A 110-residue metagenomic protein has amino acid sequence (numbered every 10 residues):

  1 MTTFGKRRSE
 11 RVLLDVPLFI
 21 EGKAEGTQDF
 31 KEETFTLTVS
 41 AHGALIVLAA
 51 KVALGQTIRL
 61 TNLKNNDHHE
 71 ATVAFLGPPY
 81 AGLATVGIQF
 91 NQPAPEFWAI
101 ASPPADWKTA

Functional and structural regions predicted by a protein language model:
M1-A110: Structured alpha-helical
